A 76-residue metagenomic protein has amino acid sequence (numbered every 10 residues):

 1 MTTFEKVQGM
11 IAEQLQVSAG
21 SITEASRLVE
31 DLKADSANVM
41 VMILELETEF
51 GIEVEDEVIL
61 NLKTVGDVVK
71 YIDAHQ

Functional and structural regions predicted by a protein language model:
T2-A34, N38-I43, T48-E49, E53-Q76: Phosphopantetheine-dependent thiolation modules in NRPS/PKS and related acyl-activating systems
